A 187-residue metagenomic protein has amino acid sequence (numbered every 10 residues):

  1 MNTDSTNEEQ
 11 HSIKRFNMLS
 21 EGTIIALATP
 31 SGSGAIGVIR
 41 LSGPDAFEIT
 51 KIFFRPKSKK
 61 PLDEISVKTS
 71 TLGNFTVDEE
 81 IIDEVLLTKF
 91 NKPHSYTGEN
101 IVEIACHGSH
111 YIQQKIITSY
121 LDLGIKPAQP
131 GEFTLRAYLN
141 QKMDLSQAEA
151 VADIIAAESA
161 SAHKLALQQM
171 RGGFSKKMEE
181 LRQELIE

Functional and structural regions predicted by a protein language model:
N2-N7, H11: Intrinsic-disorder-associated, low-complexity terminal segments enriched in Asp/Asn/His/Tyr and depleted of Lys/Arg
Q10-K164, Q168, G172: A glycine-rich (often HGG/GG-containing) alpha/beta subdomain
L165-E187: An accessory alpha-helical subdomain
